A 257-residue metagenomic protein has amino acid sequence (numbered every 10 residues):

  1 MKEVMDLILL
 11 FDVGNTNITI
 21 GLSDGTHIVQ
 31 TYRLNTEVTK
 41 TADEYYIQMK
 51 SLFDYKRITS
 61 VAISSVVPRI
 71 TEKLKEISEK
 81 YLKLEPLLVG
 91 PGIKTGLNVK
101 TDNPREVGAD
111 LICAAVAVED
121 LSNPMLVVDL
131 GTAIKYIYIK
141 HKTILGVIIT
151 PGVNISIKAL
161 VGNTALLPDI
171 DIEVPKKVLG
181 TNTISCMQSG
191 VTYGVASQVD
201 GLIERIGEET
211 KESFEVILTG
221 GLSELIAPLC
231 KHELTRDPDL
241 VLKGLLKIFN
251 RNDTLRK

Functional and structural regions predicted by a protein language model:
M1-L9, V13-T95: N-terminal glycine/serine-rich phosphate-binding loop of ATP-dependent small-molecule kinases, especially carbohydrate
K2-V29, V118, N123-K142, L160 (+1 more regions): Gly/Thr-rich phosphate-binding beta-strand-loop-beta motif of the actin/hexokinase/Hsp70
N17, S64-T71, E212-L229: Glycine-rich phosphate-binding loops at beta-strand->alpha-helix junctions
Y32-T36, P175-E215, L222, E233-T235: Adenine-nucleotide phosphate-binding core of ATP-dependent small-molecule kinases
K40, E44, R69, E106-C113 (+7 more regions): Conserved active-site and cofactor/substrate-binding residues in soluble primary-metabolism enzymes
K73-E79, Y136-G146, L229: Short Gly/Thr/Asp-enriched flexible loops that form oxyanion-binding sites at enzyme active sites
L84-L88, I93-T164, Y193-L202, L234 (+1 more regions): Phosphate-binding/catalytic loop of phosphoryl-transfer enzymes
D110-C113, A165, P228, T235-K257: Glycine-rich phosphate-binding/hydrolytic loop that grips phosphoryl groups
